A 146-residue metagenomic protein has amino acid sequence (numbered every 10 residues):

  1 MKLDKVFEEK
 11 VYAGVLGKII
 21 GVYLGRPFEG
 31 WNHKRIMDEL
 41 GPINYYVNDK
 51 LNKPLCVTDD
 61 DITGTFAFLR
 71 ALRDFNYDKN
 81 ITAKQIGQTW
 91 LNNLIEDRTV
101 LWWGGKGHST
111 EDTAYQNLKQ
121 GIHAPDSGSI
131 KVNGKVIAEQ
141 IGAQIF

Functional and structural regions predicted by a protein language model:
M1-F146: Structured, active/binding-site neighborhoods that engage oxygen-rich ligands
